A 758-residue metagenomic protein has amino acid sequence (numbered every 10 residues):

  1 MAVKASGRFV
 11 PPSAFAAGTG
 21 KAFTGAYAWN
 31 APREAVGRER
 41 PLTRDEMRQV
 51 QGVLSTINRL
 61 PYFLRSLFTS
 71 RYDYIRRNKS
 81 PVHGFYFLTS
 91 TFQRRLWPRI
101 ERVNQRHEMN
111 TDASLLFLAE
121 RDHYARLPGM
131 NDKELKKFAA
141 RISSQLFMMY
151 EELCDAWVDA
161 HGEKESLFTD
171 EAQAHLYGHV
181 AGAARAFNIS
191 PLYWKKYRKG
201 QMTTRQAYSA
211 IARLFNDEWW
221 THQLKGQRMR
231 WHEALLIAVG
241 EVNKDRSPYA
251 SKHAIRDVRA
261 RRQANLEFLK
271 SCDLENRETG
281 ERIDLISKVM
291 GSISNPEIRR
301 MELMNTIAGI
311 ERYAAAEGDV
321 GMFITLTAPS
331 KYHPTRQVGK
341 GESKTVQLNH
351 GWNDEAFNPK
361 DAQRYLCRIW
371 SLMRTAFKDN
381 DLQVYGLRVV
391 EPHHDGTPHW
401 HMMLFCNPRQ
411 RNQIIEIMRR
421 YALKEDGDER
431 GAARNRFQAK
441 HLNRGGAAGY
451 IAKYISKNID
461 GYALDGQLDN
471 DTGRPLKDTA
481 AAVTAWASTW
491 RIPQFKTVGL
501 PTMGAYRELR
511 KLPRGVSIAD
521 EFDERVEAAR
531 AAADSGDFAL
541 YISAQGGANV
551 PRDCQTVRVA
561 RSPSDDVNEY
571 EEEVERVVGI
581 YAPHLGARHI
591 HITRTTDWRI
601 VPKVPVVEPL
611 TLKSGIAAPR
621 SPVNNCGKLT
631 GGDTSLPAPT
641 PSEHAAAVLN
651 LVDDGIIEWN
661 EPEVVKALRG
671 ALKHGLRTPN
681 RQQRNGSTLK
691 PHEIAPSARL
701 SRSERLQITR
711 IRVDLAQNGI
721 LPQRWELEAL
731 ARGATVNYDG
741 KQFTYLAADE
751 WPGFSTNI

Functional and structural regions predicted by a protein language model:
M1-G396, P408-I758: Right-hand nucleic-acid polymerase module
M403-N407: Short hydrophobic/aromatic beta-strand micro-patches that form the beta-sheet surface supporting nucleotide- or nucleic
